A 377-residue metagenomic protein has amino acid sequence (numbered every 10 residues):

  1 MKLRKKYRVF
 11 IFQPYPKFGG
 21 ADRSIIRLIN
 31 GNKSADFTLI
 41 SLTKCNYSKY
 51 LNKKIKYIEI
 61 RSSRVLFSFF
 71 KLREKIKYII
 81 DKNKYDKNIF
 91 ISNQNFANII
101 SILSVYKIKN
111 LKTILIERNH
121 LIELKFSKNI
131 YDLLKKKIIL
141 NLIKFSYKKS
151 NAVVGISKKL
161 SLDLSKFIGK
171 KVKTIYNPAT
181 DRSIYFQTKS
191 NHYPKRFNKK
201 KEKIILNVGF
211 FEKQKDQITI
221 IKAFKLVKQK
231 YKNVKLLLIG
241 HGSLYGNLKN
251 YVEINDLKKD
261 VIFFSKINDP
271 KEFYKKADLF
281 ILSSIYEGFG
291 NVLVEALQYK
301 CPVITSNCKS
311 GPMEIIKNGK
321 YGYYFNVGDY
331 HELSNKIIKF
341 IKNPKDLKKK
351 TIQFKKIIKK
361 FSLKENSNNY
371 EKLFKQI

Functional and structural regions predicted by a protein language model:
I11-K71, K159-S165, S243-L244: N-terminal strand-loop element at the rim of the active site of nucleotide-sugar-dependent glycosyltransferases
G19-R27, K203, N207-Q229, S243-K249 (+2 more regions): A conserved mid-protein helix/loop that constitutes part of the nucleotide-sugar donor-binding site
F67, L162, K166-G169, P178-R196 (+1 more regions): Acidic anion/phosphate-binding donor-loop and adjacent secondary structure in glycosyltransferase catalytic cores
S92-N98, E117-H120: Short His-centered aromatic/hydrophobic patch
L133-V153, F167: Membrane-proximal helix-turn-helix segments that form the acceptor-binding/catalytic region of lipid-linked
K266, I285: Aromatic "clamp/platform" in nucleotide-sugar-dependent glycosyltransferases that forms part of the donor/acceptor
P302-S306: Short hydrophobic beta-strand element within catalytic cores of glycosyltransferases and related nucleotide-activated
N318-Y330, I338-K345: Conserved acidic donor-binding segment of nucleotide-sugar-dependent glycosyltransferases
